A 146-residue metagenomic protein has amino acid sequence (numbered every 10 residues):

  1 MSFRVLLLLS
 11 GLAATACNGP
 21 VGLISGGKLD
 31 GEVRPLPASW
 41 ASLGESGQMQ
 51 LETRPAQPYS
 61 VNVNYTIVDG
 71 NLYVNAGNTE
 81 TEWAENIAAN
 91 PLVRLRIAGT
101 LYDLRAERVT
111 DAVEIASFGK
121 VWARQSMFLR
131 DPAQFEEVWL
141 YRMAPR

Functional and structural regions predicted by a protein language model:
M1-L6: Bacterial N-terminal signal peptides that target proteins for export
L7-G11: Hydrophobic helical h-region of N-terminal Sec-dependent signal peptides in bacterial secretory/periplasmic proteins
A13-A16: C-terminal motif of bacterial Sec signal peptides marking the signal peptidase cleavage site
N18-P20: Bacterial signal peptide processing site
S25-G47: Post-signal peptide N-terminal segment of mature Sec-exported envelope proteins
G31, E45, I67-V68, A98: General secondary-structure edge motif
S46-N78, D103-E107: Short beta-strand segments
Q57-Y59, E80-R146: Short, structured beta-strand-loop surface elements
